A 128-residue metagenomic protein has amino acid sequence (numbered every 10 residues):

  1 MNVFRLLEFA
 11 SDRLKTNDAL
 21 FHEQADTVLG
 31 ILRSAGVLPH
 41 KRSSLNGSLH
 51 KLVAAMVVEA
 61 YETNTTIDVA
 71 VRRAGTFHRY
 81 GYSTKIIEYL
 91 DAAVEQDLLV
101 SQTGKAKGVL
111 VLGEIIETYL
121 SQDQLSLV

Functional and structural regions predicted by a protein language model:
M1-A25: Polyanion-binding surface elements
L29-L32, A93: Basic amphipathic alpha-helical segments that dock to polyanions
S34-K41, L99: A short, conserved structural fragment
R42-V57: Accessory beta->alpha helical hairpin/"wing" motif in late/C-terminal subdomains of nucleic-acid enzymes
L52, A70, A93, L99 (+2 more regions): Short amphipathic alpha-helical motifs in flexible or low-confidence regions
A55-A74: A short, Lys/Arg-enriched interface patch at domain edges and termini
R72-T84: Leucine-rich, amphipathic alpha-helical/linker segments
V100-V128: Glycine-rich, aromatic-bearing surface loops/beta-hairpins
